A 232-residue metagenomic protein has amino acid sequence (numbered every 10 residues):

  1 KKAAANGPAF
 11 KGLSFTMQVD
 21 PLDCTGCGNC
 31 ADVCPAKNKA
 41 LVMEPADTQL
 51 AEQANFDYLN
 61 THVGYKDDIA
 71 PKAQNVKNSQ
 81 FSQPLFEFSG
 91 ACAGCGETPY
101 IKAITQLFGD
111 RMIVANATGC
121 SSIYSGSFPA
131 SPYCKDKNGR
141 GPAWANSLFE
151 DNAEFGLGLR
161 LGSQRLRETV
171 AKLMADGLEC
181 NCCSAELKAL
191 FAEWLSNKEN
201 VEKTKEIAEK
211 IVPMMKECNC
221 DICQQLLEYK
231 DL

Functional and structural regions predicted by a protein language model:
K1, D20, N29-T48, P99 (+1 more regions): Iron-sulfur cluster-binding cysteine motifs and their immediate structural context in ferredoxin-like electron-transfer
K1-G7, Q53, Y133-C134: Flexible glycine/proline-rich, aromatic-decorated loop/lid segments
K2, G7-P8, Y58, D68: Short leucine-rich amphipathic alpha-helices used at interfaces
G7-A9, T16-M17: Replace "in large, NTP-powered and nucleic-acid-processing enzymes" with "in large, NTP-powered factors and other
S14-A31, S89: Residues immediately within or flanking Cys/His clusters that coordinate Zn2+ in small zinc-binding modules
T25-G26, D32-V33, Q49-E52, S121-S125: Flexible loop/turn segments at secondary-structure boundaries
D32, N38-P45, A51-D57, S184-L187 (+1 more regions): Conserved phosphate-binding elements of NTP-dependent enzyme cores
D57-L232: Cofactor-binding active-site loop characterized by glycine-rich and histidine/acidic residues
